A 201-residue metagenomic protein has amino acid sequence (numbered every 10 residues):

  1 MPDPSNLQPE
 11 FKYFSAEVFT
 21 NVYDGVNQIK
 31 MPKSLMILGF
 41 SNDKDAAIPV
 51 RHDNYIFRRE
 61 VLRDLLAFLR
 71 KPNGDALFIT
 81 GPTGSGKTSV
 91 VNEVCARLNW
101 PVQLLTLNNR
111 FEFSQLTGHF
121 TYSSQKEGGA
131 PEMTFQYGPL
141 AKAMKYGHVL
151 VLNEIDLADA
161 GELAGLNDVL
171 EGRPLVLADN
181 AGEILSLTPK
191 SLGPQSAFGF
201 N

Functional and structural regions predicted by a protein language model:
P2-N201: AAA+ P-loop NTPase catalytic core and its hallmark functional loops
